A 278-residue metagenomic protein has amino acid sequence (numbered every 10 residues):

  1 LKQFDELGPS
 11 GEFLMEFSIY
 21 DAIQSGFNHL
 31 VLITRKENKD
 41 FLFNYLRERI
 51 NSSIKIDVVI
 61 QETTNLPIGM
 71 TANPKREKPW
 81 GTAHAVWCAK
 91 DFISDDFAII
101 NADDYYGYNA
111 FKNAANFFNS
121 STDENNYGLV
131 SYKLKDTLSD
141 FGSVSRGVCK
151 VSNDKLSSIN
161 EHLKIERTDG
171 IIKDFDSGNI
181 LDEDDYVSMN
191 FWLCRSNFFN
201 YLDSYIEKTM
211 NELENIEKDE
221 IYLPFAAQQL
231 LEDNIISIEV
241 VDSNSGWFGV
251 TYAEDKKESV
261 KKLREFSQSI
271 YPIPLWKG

Functional and structural regions predicted by a protein language model:
L1-R47, I54-I56, Q61, D95: N-terminal glycine-rich phosphate-binding loop and ensuing alpha1 helix
F41-L42, N109, Y201, A226 (+1 more regions): Phosphate- and divalent-cation-binding pockets in alpha/beta enzyme and binding domains that engage nucleotide-derived
I50-D96: Short phosphate-binding loop-to-helix
I68-P79, G142-G147, E254-E258: Short, surface-exposed amphipathic charged segments that create phosphate/polyanion-binding patches used for binding
S94-Y105: Short beta-strand-to-loop acidic/aromatic patch adjacent to the donor-nucleotide binding site
Y108-W192, S196: Conserved core of the sugar-phosphate nucleotidyltransferase
D203-I235: A C-terminal functional module that forms or caps the active site or interfaces directly with catalytic machinery
N234-S237, N244-G278: Hydrophobic helical membrane-anchoring modules
